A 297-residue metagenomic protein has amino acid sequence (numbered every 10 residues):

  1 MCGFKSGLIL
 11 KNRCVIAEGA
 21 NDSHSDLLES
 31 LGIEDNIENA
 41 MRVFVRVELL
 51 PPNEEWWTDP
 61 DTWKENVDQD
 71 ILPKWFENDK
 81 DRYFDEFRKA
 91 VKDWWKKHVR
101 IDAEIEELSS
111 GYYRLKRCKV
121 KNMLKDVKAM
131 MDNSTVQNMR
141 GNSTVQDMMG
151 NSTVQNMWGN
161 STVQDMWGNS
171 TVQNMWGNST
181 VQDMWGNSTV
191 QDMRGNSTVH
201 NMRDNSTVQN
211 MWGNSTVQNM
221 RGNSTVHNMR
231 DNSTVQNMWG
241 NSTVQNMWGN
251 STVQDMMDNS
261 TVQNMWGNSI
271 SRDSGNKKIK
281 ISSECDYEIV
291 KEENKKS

Functional and structural regions predicted by a protein language model:
M1-S297: Short, glycine-biased loop/turn motifs at secondary-structure junctions and in low-complexity Ser/Thr/Pro-rich termini
